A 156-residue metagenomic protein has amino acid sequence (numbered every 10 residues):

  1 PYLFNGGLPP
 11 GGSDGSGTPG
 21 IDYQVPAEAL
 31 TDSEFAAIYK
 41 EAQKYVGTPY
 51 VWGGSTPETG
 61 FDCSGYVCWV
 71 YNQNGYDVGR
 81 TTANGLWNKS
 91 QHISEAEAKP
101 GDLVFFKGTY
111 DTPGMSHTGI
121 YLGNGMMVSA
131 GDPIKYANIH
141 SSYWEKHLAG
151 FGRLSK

Functional and structural regions predicted by a protein language model:
P1-P49, K146-K156: Intrinsically disordered, low-complexity, Pro/Ser/Thr/Asn/Gly/Ala-rich spacer/linker segments adjacent to signal
E28-F35, T59-S64, E97, T112: Solvent-exposed, acidic/flexible segments
T48-P100: Catalytic cysteine-centered active-site loop
T56, G108-Y110: Structured beta->alpha junctions
Y76, A83, Q91-E95, Y110-K156: Aromatic- and glycine-rich peptidoglycan recognition patches
L103-F105, I120: Hydrophobic beta-strand signal
